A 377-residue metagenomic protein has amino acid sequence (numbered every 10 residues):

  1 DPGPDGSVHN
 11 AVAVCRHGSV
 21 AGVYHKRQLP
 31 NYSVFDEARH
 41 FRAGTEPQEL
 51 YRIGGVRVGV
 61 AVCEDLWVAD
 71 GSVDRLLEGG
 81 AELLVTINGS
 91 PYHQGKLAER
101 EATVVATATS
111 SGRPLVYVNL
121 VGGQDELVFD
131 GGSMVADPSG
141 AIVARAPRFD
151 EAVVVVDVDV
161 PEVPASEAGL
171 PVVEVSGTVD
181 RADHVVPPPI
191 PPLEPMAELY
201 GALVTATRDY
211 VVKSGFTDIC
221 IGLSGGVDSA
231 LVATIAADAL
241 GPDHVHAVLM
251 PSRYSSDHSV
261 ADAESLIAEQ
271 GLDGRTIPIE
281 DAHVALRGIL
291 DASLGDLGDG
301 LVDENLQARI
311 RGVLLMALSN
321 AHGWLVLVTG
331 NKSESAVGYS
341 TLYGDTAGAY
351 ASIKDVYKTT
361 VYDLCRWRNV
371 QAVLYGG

Functional and structural regions predicted by a protein language model:
D1-G222, D238: Enzyme catalytic cores with a strong preference for nitrogen-chemistry domains
N10-A11, E99-A102, D130-M134, D262-S265 (+2 more regions): Short secondary-structure boundary/capping segments
V14, G59, Y117, V128 (+12 more regions): Structured core elements
K26-P30, F35-R42, E46, G54-G55 (+3 more regions): Active-site adenylate/phosphate-handling loop in enzymes that bind or generate adenylated species
V62-L66, S90-L97, F129, V173-E174 (+7 more regions): Hydrophobic alpha-helical scaffolding
V85, T217-L223, V227-E264: ATP-dependent adenylation/pyrophosphate-handling site
V153-V155, E174-D183, H244-L249, R253-V302 (+1 more regions): A conserved beta-strand->alpha-helix junction
V155-P161, S176, V361-Y362, R366-G377: C-terminal, non-catalytic macromolecule-binding modules
